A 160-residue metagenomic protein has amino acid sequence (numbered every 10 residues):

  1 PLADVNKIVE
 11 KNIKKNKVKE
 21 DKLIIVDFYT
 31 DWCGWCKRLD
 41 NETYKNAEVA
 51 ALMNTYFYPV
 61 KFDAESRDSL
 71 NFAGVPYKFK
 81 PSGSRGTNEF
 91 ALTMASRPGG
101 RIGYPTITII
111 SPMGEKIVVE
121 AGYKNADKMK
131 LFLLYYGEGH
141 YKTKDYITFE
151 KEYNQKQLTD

Functional and structural regions predicted by a protein language model:
P1-A3, S111, K116-D160: Non-globular targeting/processing and membrane-anchoring segments
P1-L23: A short beta-strand-turn-helix
I8-N12, Y44-K45, F90-L92: N-terminal post-signal-peptidase region of extra-cytosolic proteins
K19-G34, P59: Short active-site neighborhood of thiol/selenol oxidoreductases, capturing the structured segment around
L23-I25, I102-T106, Y141-Y146: Surface-exposed patches in mature extracellular/periplasmic domains of secreted proteins
K37-N41: Detector for the c-type heme attachment site
T43, A47, Y123-A126: Short, conserved loop/turn and helix-capping segments at secondary-structure boundaries that abut family-defining
A47-V49, N54-V118, L131-G139: Thioredoxin-like thiol-disulfide oxidoreductase module
